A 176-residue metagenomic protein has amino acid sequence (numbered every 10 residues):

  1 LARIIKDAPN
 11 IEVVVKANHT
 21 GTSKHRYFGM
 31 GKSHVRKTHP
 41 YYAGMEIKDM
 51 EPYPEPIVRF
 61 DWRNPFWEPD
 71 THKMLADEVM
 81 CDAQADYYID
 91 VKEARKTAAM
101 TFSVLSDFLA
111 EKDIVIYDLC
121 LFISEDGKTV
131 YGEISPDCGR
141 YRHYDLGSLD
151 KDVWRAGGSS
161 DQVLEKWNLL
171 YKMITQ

Functional and structural regions predicted by a protein language model:
L1-D118, E125-Q176: Acidic/polar, glycine-anchored loop/turn motif associated with catalytic or activation segments that engage anionic
